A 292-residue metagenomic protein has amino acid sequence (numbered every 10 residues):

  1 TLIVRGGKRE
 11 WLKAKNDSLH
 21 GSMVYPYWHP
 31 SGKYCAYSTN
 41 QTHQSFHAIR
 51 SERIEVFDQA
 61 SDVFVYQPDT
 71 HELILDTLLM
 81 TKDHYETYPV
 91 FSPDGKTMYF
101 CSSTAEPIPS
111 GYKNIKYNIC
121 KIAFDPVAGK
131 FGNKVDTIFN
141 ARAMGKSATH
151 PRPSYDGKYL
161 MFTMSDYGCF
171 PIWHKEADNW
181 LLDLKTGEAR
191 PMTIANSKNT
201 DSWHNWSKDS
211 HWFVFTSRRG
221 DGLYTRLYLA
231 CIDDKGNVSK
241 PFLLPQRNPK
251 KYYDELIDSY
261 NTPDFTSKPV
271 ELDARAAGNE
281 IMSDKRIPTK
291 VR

Functional and structural regions predicted by a protein language model:
T1-R292: Sequence signature of WD/YWTD-type beta-propeller architectures
